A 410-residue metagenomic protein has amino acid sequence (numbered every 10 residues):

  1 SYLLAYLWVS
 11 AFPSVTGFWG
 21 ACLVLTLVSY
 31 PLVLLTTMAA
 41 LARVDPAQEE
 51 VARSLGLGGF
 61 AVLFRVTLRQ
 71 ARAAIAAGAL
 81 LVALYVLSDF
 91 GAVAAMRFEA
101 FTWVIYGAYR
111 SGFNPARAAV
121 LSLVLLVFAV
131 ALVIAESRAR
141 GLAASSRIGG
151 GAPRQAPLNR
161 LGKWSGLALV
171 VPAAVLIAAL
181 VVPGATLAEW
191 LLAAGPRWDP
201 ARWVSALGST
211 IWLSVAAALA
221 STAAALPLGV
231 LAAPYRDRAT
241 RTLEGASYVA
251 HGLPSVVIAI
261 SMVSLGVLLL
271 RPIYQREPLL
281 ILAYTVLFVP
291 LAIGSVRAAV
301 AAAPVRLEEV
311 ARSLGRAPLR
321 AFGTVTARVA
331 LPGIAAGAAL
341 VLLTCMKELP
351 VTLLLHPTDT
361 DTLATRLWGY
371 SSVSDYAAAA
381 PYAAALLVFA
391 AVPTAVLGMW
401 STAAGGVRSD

Functional and structural regions predicted by a protein language model:
S1-A42, Q70-G91, A118-S137, K163-L192 (+7 more regions): Membrane-water interface segments at the C-terminal ends of transmembrane alpha-helices in multi-pass inner-membrane
G20, Q48, F98-T102, V204 (+4 more regions): Amphipathic alpha-helical segments in well-structured domains
A42-A71, F98, Y235, E309-A330 (+1 more regions): Short helix-to-coil transition segments within interhelical loops that connect adjacent transmembrane helices
L87-F113, L349-Y376, S409-D410: Glycine-rich helix-loop "coupling/hinge" segments at transmembrane-helix boundaries in multipass transporters
A139-P172: Flexible interhelical linker loops that connect adjacent transmembrane helices in multi-pass membrane transporters
A144-P157, L307, W400-D410: Short cytosolic juxtamembrane segments of multi-pass membrane proteins
A298-A302, S313-L314, G405, D410: Outer-membrane beta-barrel pore domains
